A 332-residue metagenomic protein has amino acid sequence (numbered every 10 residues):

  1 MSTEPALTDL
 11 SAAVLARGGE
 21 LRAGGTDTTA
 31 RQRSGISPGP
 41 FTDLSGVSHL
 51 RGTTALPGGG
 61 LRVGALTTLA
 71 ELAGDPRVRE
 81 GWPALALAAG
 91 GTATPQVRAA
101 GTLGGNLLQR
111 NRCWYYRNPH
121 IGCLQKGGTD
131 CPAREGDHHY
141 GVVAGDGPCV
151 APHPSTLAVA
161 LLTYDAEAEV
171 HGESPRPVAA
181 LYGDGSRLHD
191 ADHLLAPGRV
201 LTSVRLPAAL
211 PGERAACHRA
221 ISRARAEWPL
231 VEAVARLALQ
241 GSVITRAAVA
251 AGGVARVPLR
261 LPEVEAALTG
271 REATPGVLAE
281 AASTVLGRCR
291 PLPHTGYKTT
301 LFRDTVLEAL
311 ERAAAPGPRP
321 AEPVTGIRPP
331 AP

Functional and structural regions predicted by a protein language model:
M1-P332: C-terminal structural segment of proteins
